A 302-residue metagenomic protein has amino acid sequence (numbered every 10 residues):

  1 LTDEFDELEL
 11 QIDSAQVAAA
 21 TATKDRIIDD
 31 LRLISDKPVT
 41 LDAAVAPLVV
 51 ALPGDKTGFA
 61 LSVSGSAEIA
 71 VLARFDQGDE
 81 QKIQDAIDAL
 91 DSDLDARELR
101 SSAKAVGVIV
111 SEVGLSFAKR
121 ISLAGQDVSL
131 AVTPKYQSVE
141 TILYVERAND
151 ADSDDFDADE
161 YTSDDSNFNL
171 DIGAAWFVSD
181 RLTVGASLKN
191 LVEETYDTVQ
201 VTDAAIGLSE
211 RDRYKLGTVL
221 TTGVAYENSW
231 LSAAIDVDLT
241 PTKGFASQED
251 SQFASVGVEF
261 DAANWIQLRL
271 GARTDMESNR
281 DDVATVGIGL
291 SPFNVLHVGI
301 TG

Functional and structural regions predicted by a protein language model:
L1-A158, V295: A subset of solvent-exposed loop/turn segments in beta-rich extracellular surface proteins, enriched in glycine
R26-I28, D95-A96, D152, N169-L170 (+3 more regions): A generic structural signal for ordered alpha-helices
R32-D36, E98-K104, D154-Y161, V201-D212 (+2 more regions): Extracellular loop and loop/strand-boundary signature of outer-membrane beta-barrel proteins
P38-T40, A51, A105-G107, S122 (+7 more regions): Generic marker of residues within folded, mature protein domains
L41-A46, G107-V113, S166-L170, Y214-L220 (+2 more regions): Residues that define the transmembrane beta-barrel architecture of outer-membrane proteins
A43-G54, L61, V113-K119, V132-P134 (+7 more regions): Residues on the lipid-exposed face of transmembrane beta-strands in outer-membrane beta-barrel proteins
T133-V199: Loop-centered beta-sheet repeat module
R181-G302: Outer membrane beta-barrel transmembrane domains
